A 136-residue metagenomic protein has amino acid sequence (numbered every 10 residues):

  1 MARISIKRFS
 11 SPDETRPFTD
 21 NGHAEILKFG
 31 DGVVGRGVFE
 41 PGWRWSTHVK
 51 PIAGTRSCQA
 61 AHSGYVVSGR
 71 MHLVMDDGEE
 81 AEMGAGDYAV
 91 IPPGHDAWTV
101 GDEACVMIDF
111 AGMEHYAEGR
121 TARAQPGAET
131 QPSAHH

Functional and structural regions predicted by a protein language model:
M1-V38, S46, A122-H136: A short, N-terminal "cap"/entry segment at the start of jelly-roll beta-barrel domains of the cupin/DSBH fold
E14-T15, H23-A24, V34, A61 (+3 more regions): Short, acidic/polar N-cap/turn motifs at the starts of alpha helices
G32, P51-D77: Glycine- and acidic-residue-biased ligand/ion/polar-headgroup-sensing regions
R36, V90-I91, D96, G101-R120: A short hydrophobic beta-strand segment most commonly corresponding to one strand of the jelly-roll/cupin
G37-F39, G64, A89: Conserved GNAT-family N-acetyltransferase fold
W43-A53: Active-site-flanking structural segment that lines cofactor/substrate pockets
R44-W45, G69-V74, A97: Short beta-strand segments in beta-sandwich/barrel cores
M75-H95: Short acidic-glycine-tyrosine-enriched beta hairpin
